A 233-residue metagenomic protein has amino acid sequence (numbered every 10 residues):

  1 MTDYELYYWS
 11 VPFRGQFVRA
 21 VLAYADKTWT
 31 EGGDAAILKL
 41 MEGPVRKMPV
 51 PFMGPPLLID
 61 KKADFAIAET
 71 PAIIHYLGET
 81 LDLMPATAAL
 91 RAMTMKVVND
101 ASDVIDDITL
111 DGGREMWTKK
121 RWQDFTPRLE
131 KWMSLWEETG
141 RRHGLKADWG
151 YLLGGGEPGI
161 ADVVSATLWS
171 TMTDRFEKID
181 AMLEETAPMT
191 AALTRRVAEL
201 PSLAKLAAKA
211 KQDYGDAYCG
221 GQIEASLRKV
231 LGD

Functional and structural regions predicted by a protein language model:
M1-D3, G232-D233: Basic/polar N-terminal segments that are highly enriched at the extreme N-terminus, encompassing both cleavable
T2-K131: GST-like domain detector, emphasizing the conserved glutathione-binding G-site in the N-terminal thioredoxin-like
F13-F17, M189, S202: Conserved alpha-helical elements of sugar-nucleotide-dependent glycosyltransferases
G78, W169, A207: Active-site-flanking alpha-helical
A89, K96-E199: GST-like fold's C-terminal all-alpha helical module
L203, A208-A210: Exported/periplasmic ABC-transporter solute-binding proteins
A210-D233: Acidic/histidine-enriched, glycine/proline-rich intrinsically disordered or flexible terminal extensions
